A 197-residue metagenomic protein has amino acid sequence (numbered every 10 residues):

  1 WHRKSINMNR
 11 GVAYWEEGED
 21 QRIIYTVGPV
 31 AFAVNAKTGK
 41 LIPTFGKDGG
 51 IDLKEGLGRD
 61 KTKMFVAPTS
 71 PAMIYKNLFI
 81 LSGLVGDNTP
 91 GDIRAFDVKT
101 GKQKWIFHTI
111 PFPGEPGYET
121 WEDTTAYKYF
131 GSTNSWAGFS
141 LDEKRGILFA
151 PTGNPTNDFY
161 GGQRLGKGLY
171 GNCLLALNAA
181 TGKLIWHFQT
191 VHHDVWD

Functional and structural regions predicted by a protein language model:
W1-S5, G18, A31-K63, I93-Y129 (+1 more regions): Extracytoplasmic/lumenal domain signature
S5-A31, M64-N88, K128-Q163, C173: Repeat-blade elements of multi-bladed beta-propeller folds
